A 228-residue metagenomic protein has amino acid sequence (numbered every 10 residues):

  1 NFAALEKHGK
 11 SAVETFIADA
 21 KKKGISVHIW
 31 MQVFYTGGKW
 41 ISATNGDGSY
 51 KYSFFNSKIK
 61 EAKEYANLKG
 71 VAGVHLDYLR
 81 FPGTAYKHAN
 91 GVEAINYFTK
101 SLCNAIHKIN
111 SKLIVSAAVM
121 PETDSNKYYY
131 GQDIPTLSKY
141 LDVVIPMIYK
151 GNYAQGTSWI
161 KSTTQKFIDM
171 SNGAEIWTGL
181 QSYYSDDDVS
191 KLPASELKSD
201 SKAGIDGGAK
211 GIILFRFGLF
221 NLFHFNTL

Functional and structural regions predicted by a protein language model:
N1-K10: Aromatic-lined carbohydrate-binding/catalytic grooves of carbohydrate-active enzymes
S11-T15, P121-T136, T157-D169, L197-D200: Alpha-helical scaffolding within the catalytic cores of extracellular/periplasmic polymer-degrading hydrolases
V13-K21, S26-K69, K198: Active-site-adjacent "subsite" loops/lids of carbohydrate-active enzymes
K21-V27, G70-A72, S111-L113, D142 (+2 more regions): Short, well-ordered coil/turn segments that N-cap beta-strands
S26-Y35, H75-L79, A94-G131, A174-S185: Aromatic-lined carbohydrate-recognition surfaces of secreted/lumenal glycan-active proteins
F54-N90, K210-I213: Active-site groove signature of glycoside hydrolases
V115-Y153, D187-V189: Substrate-binding cleft/loops of secretory-pathway carbohydrate-active enzymes
L141-D142, P146-T157, T163-F167, N172-L228: Substrate-binding cleft of secreted/luminal carbohydrate-active enzymes
